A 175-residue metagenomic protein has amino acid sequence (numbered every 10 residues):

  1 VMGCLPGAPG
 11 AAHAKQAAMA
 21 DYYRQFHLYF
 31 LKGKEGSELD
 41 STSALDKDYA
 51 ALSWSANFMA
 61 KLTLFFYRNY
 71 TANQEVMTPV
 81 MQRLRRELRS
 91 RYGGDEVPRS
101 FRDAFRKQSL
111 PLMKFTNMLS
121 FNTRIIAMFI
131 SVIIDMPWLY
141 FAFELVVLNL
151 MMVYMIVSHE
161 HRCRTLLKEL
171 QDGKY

Functional and structural regions predicted by a protein language model:
V1-A18, I133: Multi-pass membrane catalytic core of lipid/isoprenoid biosynthesis enzymes
A12, Q25-Y175: C-terminal membrane-associated helical module and adjoining short loops/tails
A17-D21, Q25: Short helix-terminus and kink motifs of transmembrane alpha helices, predominantly at the cytoplasmic interface
